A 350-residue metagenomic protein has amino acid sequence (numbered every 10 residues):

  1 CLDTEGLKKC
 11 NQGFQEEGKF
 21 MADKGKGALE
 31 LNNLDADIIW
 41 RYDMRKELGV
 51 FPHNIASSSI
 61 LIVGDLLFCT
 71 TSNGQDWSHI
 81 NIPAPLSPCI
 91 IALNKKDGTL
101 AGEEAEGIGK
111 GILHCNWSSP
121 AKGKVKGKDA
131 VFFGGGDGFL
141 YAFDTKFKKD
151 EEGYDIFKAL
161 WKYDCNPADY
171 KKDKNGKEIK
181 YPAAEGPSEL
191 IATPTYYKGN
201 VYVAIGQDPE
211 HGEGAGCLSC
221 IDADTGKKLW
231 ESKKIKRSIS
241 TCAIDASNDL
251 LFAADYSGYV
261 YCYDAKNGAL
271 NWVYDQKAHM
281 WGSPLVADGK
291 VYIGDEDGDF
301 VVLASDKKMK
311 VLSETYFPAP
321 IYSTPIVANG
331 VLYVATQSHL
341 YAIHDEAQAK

Functional and structural regions predicted by a protein language model:
C1-K350: Noncatalytic, solvent-exposed loop/strand surfaces of beta-propeller-type extracellular/periplasmic domains
